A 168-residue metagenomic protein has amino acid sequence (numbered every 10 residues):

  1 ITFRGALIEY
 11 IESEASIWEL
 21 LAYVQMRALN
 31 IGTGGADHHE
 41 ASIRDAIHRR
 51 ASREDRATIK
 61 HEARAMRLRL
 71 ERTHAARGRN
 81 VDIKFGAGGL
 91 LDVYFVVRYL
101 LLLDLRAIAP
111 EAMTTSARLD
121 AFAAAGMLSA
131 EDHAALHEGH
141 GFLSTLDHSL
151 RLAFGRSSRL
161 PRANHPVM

Functional and structural regions predicted by a protein language model:
I1-M168: A nucleotide- and high-energy phosphate-metabolite-utilizing enzyme signature
